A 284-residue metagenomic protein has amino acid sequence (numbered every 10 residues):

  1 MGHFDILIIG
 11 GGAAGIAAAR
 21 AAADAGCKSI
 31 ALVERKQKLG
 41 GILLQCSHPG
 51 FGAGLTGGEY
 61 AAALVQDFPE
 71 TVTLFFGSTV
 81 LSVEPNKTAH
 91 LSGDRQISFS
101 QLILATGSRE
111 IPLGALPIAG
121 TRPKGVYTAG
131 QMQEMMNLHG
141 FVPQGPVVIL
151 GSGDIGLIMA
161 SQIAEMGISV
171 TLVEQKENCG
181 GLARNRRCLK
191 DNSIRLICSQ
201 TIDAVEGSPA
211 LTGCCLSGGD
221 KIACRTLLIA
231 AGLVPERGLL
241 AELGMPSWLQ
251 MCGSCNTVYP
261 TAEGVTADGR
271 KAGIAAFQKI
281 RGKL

Functional and structural regions predicted by a protein language model:
M1-L284: Residues forming the flavin
